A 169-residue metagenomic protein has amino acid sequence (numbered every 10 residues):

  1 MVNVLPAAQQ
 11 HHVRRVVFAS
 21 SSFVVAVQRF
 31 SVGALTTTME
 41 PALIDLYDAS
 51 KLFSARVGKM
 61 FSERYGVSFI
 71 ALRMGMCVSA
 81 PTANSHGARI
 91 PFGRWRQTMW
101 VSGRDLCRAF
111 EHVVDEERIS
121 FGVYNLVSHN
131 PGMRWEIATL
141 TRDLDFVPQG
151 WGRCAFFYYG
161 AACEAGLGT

Functional and structural regions predicted by a protein language model:
M1-V16: NAD(P)-cofactor binding segment of oxidoreductase domains
M1-V4, S50-G58, G103-L106: Conserved catalytic Lys-bearing alpha helix of Rossmann-like short-chain dehydrogenase/reductases
F18-V32, L46, C77-A80: Conserved catalytic-site region of short-chain dehydrogenase/reductase
V32-F69: Catalytic helix-loop patch of NAD(P)-dependent Rossmann-fold dehydrogenases
I44-Y47, F92-V101: Glycine-rich "substrate-gating" loop/helix at the edge of Rossmann-like oxidoreductase active sites
L46, R64-I90: Flexible, glycine-rich beta-alpha linker
M76-G87, W100-G122, H129: Alpha-helical substrate-binding/gating segment
G87, G122-Y124, H129-V147, A161-T169: Conserved C-terminal active-site "lid" loop/helix of NAD(P)H-dependent oxidoreductases that clamps the redox cofactor
